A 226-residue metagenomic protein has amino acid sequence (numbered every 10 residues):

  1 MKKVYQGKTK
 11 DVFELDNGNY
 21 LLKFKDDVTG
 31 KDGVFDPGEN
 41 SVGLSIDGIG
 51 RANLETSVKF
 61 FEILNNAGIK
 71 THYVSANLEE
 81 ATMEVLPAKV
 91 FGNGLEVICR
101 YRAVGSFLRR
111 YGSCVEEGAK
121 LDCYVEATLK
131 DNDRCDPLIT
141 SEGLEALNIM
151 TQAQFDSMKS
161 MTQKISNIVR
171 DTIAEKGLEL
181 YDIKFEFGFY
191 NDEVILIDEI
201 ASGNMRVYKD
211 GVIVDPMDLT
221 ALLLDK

Functional and structural regions predicted by a protein language model:
M1-L129: Active-site loop/lid in soluble adenylation, ligation, and acyl-transfer enzymes
N19, G92-G94, G177-L180, N191: Coil-to-beta-strand transition motifs
P37-A52, R134-M161: Short histidine-centered catalytic/ligand-binding loop motif
H72-E79, A174-F189: A short glycine-rich, hydrophobically flanked beta-strand micro-motif that places a catalytic Asp/Glu for divalent metal
C99, L180-E199: Conserved metal-phosphate-binding beta-hairpin within the catalytic cores of diverse ATP-dependent phosphoryl-transfer
R109, C114, I200-K226: C-terminal helix-cap and adjacent tail motif
C123-C135, S166-E179, S202-M205: Phosphate-binding core of ATP-grasp and ATP-grasp-like enzymes
I149-Y181: A long amphipathic alpha-helix within ATP-dependent nucleotide-binding catalytic cores
